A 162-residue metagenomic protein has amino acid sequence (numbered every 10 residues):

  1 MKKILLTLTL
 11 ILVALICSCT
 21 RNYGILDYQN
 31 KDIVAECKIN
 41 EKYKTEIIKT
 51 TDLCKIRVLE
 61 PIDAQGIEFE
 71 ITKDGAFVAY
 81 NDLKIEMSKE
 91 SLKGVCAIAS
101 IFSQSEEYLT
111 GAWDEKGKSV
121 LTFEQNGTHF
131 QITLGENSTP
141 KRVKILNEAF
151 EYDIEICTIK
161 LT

Functional and structural regions predicted by a protein language model:
M1-C17: Sec-dependent bacterial lipoprotein signal peptides
V13-K55, P61-D63, L83, S105-E106 (+3 more regions): N-terminal leader/targeting segments and the immediate start of mature chains
Y23-Q29, I33, V78-T128: Flexible, processing/modification-adjacent segments and terminal tails in exported/periplasmic/extracellular proteins
A35-C37, F69, V78, I132 (+2 more regions): Preference for bulky hydrophobic residues occupying beta-strand positions in well-ordered beta-sheet regions
K44-E46, G66-E70, H129-T133: Short, surface-exposed charged micro-motifs
I48-F102, N147-Y152: An acidic-aromatic
K55-E60, T110-T162: Gly/Pro-enriched, hydrophobic low-complexity segments that function as extracytoplasmic propeptides/linkers
